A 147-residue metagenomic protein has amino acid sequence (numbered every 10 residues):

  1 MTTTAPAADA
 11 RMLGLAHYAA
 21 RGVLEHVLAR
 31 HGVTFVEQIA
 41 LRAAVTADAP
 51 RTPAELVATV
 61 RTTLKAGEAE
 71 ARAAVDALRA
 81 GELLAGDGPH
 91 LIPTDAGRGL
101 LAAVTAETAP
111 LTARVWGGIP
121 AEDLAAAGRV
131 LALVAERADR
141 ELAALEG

Functional and structural regions predicted by a protein language model:
M1, R51, A125, R129-G147: C-terminal regulatory/oligomerization modules of transcriptional regulators
M1-Q38: N-terminal leader segment of winged-helix/HTH proteins
T3-P6, P89-T94, G147: Membrane-interacting alpha-helical segments
A19-H26, R30, G99, G117 (+2 more regions): Compositionally biased accessory segments in Actinobacterial proteins
A20, V104-I119, V134-L145: Alpha-helical linker/hinge and terminal dimerization helices associated with HTH transcriptional regulators
V23-A71, V75: N-terminal helix-turn-helix DNA-binding core of bacterial DNA-binding proteins
A44-V45, T94, G128, A135: Generic structural concept
A73-R129: Charged, amphipathic alpha-helical coiled-coil/dimerization segments
